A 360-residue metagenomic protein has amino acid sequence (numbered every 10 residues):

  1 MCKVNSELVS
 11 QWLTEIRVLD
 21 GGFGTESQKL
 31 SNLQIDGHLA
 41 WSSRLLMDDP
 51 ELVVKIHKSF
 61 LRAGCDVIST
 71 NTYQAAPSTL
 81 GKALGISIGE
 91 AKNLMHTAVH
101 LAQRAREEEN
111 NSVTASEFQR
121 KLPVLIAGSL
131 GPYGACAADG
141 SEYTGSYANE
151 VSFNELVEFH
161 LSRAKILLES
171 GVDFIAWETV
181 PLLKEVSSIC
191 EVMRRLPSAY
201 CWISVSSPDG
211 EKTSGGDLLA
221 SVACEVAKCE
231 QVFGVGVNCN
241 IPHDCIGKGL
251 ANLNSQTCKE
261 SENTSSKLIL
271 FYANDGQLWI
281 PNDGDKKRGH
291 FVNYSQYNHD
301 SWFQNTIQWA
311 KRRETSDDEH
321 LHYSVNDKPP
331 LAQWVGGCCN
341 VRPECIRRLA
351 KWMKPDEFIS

Functional and structural regions predicted by a protein language model:
M1-S360: Domain-level signal for soluble alpha/beta catalytic cores
